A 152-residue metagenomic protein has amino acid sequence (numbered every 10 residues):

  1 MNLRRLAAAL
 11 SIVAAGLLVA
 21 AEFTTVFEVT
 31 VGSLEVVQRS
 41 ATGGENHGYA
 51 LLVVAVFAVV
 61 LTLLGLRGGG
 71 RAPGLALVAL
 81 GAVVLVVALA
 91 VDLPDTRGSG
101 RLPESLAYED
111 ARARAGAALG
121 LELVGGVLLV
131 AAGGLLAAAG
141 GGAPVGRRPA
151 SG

Functional and structural regions predicted by a protein language model:
M1-G152: Compact integral membrane and secretory-pathway proteins
